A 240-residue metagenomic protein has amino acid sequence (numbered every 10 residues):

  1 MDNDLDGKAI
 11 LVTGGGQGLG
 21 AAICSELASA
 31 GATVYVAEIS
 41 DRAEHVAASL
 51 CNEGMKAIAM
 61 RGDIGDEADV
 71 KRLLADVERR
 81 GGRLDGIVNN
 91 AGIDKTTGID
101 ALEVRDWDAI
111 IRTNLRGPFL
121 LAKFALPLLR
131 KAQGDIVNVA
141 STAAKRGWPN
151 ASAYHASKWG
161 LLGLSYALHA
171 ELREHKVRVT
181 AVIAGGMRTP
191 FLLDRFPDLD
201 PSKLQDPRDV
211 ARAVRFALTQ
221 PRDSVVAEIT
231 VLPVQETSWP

Functional and structural regions predicted by a protein language model:
A9, G16-Q17: Conserved glycine-rich cofactor-binding loop
A30-H45: Conserved glycine-rich Rossmann-like NAD(P)H-binding loop of the short-chain dehydrogenase/reductase
R61-L73, V104: The beta1-alpha1 cofactor-binding region of Rossmann-like NAD(H)/NADP(H)-dependent oxidoreductases
G98-I99, E103-I111: Substrate-binding pocket helix/loop in short-chain dehydrogenase/reductase
A122, S157: Active-site helix of classical SDR
S141: Residue(s) in the substrate-gating loop at a strand-loop-helix junction that position the organic substrate next
E174-V177, A181-V182, T189, P197-S238: C-terminal helical subdomain
